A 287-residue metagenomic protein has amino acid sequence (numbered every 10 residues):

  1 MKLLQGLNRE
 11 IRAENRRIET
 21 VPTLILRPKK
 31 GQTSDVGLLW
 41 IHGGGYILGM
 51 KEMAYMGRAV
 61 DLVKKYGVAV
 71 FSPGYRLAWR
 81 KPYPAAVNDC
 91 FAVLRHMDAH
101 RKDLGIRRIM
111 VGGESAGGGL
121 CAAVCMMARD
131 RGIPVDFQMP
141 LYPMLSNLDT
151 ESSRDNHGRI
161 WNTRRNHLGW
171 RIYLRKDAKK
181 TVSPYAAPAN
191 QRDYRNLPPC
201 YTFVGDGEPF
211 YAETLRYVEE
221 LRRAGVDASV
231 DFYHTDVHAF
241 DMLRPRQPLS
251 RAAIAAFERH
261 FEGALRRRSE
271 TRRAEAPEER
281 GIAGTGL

Functional and structural regions predicted by a protein language model:
M1-R9: N-terminal Rossmann-like dinucleotide/flavin-binding domain of flavoprotein oxidoreductases that bind FAD/FMN
R9-L287: Alpha/beta-hydrolase superfamily serine-hydrolase fold, recognizing
